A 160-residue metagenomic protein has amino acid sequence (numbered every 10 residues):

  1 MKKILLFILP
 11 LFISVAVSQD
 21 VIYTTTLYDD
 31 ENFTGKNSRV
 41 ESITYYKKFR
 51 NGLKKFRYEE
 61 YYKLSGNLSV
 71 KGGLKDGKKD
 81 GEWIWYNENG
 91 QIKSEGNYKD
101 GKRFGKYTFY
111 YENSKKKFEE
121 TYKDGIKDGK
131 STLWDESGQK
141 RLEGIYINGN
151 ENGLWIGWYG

Functional and structural regions predicted by a protein language model:
I4-S14: Sec-dependent N-terminal signal peptides
S14-G160: Glycine/tyrosine- and acidic-biased, solvent-exposed loop/turn segments at the edges of beta-strands
